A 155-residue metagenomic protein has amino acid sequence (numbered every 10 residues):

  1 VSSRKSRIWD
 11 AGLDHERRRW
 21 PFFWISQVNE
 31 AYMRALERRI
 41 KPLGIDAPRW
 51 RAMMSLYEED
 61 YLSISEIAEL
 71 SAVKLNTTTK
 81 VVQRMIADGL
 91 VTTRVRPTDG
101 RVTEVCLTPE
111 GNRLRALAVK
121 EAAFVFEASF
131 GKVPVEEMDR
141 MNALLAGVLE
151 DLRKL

Functional and structural regions predicted by a protein language model:
V1-L43: N-terminal leader segment of winged-helix/HTH proteins
R4-R7, M33, Q83-A146: Charged, amphipathic alpha-helical coiled-coil/dimerization segments
S26-N29, M54-E58, V119: Short, locally clustered residues in the helix-turn-helix/winged-helix DNA-binding domain
R49-M53: Short alpha-helical "packing" element that flanks the helix-turn-helix/winged-helix DNA-binding module
E59-S63: Short capping segments at the starts of secondary-structure elements
I64-S65, N76, Q83, T103: Residues within helix-turn-helix
A68: The alpha-helix within a helix-turn-helix
